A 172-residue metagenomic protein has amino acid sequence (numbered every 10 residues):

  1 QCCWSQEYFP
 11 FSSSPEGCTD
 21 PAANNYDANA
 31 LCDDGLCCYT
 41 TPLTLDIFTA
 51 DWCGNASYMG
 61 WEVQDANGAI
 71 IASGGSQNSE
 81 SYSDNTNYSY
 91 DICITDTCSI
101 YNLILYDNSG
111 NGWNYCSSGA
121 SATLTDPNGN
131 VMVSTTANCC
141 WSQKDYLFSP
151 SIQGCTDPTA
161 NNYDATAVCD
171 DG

Functional and structural regions predicted by a protein language model:
Q1-G172: Primarily marks secretory-pathway-exposed extracellular/lumenal segments that are disulfide- and glycosylation-prone
